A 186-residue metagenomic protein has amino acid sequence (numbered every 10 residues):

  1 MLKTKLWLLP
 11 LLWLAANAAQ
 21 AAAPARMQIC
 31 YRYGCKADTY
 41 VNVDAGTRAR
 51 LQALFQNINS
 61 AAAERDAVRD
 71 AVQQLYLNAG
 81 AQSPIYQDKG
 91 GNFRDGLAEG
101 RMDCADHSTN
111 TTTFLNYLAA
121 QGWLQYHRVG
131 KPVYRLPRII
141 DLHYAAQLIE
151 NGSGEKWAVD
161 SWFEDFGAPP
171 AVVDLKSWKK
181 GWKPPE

Functional and structural regions predicted by a protein language model:
M1-L8: Bacterial N-terminal signal peptides that target proteins for export
A15-A18: N-terminal signal peptide c-region/cleavage motif recognized by signal peptidases
Q20-A61: N-terminal accessory/pre-domain segments preceding catalytic cores
A37-D38, L54-R65, F93-A105: Second-shell loop/turn segments in exported
A53-P84: Generic signature of mature, soluble extracytoplasmic domains
V72-H127: Mid-length scaffold segments of soluble, non-membrane domains
N116-W178: Hydrophobic/aromatic-rich core segments of domains that either
K180-P184: Glycine-rich, aromatic-bearing surface loops/beta-hairpins
